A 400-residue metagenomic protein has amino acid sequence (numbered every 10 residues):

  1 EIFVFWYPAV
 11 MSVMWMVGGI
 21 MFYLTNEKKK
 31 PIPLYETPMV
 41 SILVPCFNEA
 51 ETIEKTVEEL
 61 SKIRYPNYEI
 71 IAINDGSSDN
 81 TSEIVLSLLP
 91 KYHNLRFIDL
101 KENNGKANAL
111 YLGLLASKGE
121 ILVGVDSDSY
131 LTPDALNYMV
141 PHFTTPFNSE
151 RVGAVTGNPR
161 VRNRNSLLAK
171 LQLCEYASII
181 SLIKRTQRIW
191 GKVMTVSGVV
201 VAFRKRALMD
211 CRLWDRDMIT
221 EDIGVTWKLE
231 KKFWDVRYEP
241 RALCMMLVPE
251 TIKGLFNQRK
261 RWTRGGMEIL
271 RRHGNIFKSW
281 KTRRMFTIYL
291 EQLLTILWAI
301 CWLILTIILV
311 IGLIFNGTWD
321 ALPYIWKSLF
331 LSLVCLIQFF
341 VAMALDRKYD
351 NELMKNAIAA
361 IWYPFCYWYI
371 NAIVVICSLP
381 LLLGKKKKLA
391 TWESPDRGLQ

Functional and structural regions predicted by a protein language model:
E1-E58: N-proximal low-complexity "stem/linker" segments adjacent to membrane-targeting elements
M14-M39, N275-Y289, I308, G312-Q400: Juxtamembrane C-terminal module of membrane proteins
M21, H93-D99, A107-A109, L115 (+5 more regions): Long helical/loop segments within the catalytic core of UDP-sugar-dependent glycosyltransferases, especially the large
P38-S41, E69, M209, G224: Cell-envelope/extracellular polymer assembly enzymes that use nucleotide-activated donors
E54-K55, D79-L88, D134: Acidic helix N-cap motif at the loop->helix transition within catalytic regions of sugar-transfer enzymes
E59, P66, N74-E83, E102: A conserved acidic beta->alpha catalytic loop
T226-M245: Catalytic donor-sugar/metal-binding loop of nucleotide-sugar-dependent glycosyltransferases
